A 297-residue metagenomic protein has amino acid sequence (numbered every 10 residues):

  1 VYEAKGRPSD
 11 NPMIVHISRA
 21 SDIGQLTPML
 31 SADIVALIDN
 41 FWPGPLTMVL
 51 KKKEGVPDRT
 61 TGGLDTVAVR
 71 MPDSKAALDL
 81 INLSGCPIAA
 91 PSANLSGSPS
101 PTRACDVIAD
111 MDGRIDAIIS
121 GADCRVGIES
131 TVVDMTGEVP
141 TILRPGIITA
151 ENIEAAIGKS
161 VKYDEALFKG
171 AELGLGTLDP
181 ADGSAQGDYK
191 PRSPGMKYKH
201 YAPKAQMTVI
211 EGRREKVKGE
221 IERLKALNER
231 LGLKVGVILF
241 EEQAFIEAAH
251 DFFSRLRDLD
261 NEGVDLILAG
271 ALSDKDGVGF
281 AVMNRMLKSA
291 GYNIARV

Functional and structural regions predicted by a protein language model:
V1-V297: Active-site-adjacent structural elements in enzyme catalytic cores
